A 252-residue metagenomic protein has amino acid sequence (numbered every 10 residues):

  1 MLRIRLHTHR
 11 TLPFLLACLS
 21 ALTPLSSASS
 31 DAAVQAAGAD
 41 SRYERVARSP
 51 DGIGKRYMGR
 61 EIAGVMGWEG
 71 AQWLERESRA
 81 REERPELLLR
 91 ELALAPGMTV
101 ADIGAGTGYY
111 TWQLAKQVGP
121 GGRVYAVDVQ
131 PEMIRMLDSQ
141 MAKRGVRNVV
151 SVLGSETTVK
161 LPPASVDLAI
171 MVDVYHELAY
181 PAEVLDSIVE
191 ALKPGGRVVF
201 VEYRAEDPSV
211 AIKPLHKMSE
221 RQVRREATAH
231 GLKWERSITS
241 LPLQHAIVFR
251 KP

Functional and structural regions predicted by a protein language model:
A37-A101: Class I SAM-dependent transferase core
G97, P120-G122, L192-V198: Short glycine-dipeptide loop
V100, A169-I170: Hydrophobic beta-strand segment of the Class I
A101-V159: Class I SAM-dependent methyltransferase SAM/SAH-binding core
A115-K116, A182-R197: A short glycine-rich, Lys/Arg-flanked "PGG" loop and its adjoining helix->strand segment in the class I
V159-L168: A short acidic, Gly/Pro-enriched loop at the edge of an enzyme's catalytic core that lines a small-molecule cofactor
R197-R224: Conserved class I S-adenosyl-L-methionine
W234-R236, S240-P252: Core SAM-dependent methyltransferase catalytic element
